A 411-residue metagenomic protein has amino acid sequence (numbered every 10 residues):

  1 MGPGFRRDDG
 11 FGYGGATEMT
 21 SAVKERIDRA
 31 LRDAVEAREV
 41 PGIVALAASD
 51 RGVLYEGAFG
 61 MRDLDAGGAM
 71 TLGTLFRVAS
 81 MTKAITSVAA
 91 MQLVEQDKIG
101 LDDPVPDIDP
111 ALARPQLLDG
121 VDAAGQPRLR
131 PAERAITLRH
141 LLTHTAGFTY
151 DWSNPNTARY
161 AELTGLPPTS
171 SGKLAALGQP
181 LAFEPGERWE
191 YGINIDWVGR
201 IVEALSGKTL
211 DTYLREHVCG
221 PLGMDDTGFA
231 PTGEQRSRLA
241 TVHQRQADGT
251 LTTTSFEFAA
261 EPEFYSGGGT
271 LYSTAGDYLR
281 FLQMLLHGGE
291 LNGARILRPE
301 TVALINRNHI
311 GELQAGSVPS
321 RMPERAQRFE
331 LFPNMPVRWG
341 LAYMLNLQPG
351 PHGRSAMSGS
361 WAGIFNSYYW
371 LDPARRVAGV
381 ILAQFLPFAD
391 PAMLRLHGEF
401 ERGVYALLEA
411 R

Functional and structural regions predicted by a protein language model:
M1, R7-F11: A cross-taxon signal for low-complexity, glycine/charged-rich
T20-V78, K98-G100, L117-A123, F256 (+2 more regions): Short, conserved catalytic-motif segment at the N-terminal edge
E25-R32, R51, R77-D109, V198-E203 (+2 more regions): Active-site SXXK
E39, A69, R130-A135, M335-P336 (+1 more regions): Extracellular/periplasmic catalytic domains that process cell-envelope and extracellular macromolecules
L54, Y369-W370, R376-F385: Short, well-ordered beta-strand elements
D107-H352: Short, surface-exposed loop or secondary-structure junction motifs that flank catalytic or metal-binding residues
E263-L271, S358-W370, Q384-F388: Glycine-rich phosphate/pyrophosphate-binding beta-alpha loops
F385-R411: Generic C-terminus detector
